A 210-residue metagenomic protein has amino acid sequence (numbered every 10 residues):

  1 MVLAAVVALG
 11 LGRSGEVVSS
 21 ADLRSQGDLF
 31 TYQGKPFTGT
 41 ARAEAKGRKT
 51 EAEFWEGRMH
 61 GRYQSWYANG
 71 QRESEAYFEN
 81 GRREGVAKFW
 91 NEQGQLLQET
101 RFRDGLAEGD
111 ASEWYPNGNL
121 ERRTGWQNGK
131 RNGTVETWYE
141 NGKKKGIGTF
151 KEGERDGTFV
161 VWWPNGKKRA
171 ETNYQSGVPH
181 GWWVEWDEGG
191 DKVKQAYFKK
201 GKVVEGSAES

Functional and structural regions predicted by a protein language model:
V2-S210: Glycine/tyrosine- and acidic-biased, solvent-exposed loop/turn segments at the edges of beta-strands
